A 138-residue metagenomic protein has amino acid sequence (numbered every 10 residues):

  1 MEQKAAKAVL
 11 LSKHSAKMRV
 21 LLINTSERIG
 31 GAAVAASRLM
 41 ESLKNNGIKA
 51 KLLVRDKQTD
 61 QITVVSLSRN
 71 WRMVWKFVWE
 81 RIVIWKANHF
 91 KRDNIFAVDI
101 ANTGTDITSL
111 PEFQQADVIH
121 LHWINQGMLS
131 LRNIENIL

Functional and structural regions predicted by a protein language model:
E2-L67, Q114-A116: N-terminal subdomain of nucleotide-sugar transferases
G31-A32, M128-S130: Secondary-structure boundary/capping motif
A35, L131-I137: A short acidic, amphipathic alpha-helical/loop segment
K51-L53, T103, T108-P111: Formylglycine-dependent sulfatase
V64-T105: A short, charged, and often flexible helix/loop element on the N-terminal side of the glycosyltransferase catalytic
I95-F96, T108-L129: Short N-terminal targeting/anchoring amphipathic segment
T103-T105, L129-N133: Amphipathic coiled-coil/heptad-repeat helices and related helical stalk/stem segments that mediate oligomerization
